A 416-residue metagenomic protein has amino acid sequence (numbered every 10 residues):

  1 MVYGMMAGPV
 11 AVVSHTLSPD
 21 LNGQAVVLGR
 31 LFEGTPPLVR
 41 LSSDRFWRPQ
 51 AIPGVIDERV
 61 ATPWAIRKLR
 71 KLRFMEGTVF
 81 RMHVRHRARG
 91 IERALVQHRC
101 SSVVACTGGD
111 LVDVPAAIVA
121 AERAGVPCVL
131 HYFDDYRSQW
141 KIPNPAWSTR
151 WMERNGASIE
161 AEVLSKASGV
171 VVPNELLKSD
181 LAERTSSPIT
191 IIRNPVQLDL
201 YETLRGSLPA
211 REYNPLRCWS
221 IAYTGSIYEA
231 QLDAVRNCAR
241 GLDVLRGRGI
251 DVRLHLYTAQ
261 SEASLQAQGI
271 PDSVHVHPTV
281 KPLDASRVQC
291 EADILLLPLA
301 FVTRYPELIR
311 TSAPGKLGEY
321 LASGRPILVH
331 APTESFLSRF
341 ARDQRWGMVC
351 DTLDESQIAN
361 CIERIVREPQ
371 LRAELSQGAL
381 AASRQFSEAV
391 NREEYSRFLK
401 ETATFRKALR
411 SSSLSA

Functional and structural regions predicted by a protein language model:
M1-V60, L242-G247, A416: N-terminal subdomain of nucleotide-sugar transferases
R89, R93, V119-R123, Y136 (+1 more regions): Membrane-proximal helix-turn-helix segments that form the acceptor-binding/catalytic region of lipid-linked
L176, P195: Carbohydrate-associated surface elements
V196-Y213: Acidic anion/phosphate-binding donor-loop and adjacent secondary structure in glycosyltransferase catalytic cores
E212-L232, A239-R240: Conserved donor-binding/catalytic core segment of Leloir-type glycosyltransferases
A230-D233, L283-V288, L295-L321, I327-R339: Nucleotide-sugar-dependent
T258-D293: Nucleotide-activated donor-binding/catalytic signature segment of Leloir-type glycosyltransferases, i.e., the conserved
L371-Q385: A short, well-ordered alpha-helix in the C-terminal region of glycosyltransferases
